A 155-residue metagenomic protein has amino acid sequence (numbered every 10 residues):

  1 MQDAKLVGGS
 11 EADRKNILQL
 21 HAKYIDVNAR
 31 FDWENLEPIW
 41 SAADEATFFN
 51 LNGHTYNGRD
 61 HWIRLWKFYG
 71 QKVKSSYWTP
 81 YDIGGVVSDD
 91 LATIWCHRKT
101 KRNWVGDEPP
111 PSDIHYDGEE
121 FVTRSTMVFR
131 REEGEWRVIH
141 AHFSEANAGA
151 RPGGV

Functional and structural regions predicted by a protein language model:
M1-N35, T47-V155: A beta-strand edge to alpha-helix "cap/lid" segment located at domain peripheries
I39-A42: Conserved catalytic core of Hanks-type protein kinase domains
